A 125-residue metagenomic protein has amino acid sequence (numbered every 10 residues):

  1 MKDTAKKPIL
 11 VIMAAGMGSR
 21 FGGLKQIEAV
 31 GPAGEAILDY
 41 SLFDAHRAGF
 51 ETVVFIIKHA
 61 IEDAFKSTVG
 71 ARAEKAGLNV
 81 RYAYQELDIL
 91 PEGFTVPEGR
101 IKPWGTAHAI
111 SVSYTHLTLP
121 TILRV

Functional and structural regions predicted by a protein language model:
K2-A71, V80: N-terminal glycine-rich phosphate-binding loop and ensuing alpha1 helix
M17-G18, I89-L90, T121: Feature marks short, surface-exposed loop/turn motifs that line or immediately flank catalytic pockets and channel
G77-A83: A contiguous, low-structure linker/loop signature
A83-Q85, V112: Conserved beta-strand termini and adjacent loop/short-helix elements that scaffold enzyme active sites in alpha/beta
E86-A107: Active-site-proximal specificity loops/subdomain of glycosyltransferases
A107-Y114: Short, conserved alpha-helix that lines the donor NDP-sugar binding/gating region of sugar-transfer enzymes
T115-T121: Conserved small/polar residues in nucleotide/adenosyl-binding loops
